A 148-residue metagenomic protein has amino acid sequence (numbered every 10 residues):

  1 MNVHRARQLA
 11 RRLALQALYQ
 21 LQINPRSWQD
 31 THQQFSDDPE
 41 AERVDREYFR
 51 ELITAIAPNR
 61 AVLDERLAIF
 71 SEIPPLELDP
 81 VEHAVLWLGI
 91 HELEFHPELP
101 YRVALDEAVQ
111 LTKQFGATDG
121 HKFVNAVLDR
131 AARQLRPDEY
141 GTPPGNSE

Functional and structural regions predicted by a protein language model:
M1-E148: N-terminal interaction/assembly modules
